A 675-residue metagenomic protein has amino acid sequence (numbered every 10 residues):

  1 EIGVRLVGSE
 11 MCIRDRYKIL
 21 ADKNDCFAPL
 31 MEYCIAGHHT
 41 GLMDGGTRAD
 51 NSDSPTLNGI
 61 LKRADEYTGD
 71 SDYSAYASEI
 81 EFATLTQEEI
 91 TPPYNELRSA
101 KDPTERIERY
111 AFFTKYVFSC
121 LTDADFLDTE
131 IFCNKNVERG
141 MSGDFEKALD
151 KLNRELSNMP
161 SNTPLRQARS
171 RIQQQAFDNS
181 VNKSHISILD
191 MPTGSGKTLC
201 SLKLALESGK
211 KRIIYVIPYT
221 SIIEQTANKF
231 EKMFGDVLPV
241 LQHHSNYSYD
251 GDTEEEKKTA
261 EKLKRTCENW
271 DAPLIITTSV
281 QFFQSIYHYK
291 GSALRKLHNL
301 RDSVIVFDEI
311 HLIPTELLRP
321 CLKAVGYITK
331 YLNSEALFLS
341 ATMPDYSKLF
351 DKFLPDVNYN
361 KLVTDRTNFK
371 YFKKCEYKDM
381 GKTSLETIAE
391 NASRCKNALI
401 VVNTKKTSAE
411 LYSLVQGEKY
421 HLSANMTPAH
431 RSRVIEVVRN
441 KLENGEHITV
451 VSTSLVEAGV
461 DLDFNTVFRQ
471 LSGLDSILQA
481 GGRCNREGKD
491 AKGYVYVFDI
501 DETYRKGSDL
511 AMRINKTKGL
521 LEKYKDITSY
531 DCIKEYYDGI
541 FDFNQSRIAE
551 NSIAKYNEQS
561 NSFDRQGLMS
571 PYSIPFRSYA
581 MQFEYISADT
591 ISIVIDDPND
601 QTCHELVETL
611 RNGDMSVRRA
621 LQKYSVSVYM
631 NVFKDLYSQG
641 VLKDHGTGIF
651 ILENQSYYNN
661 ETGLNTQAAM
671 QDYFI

Functional and structural regions predicted by a protein language model:
I2-G8, I13: Single conserved hydrophobic/aromatic residue that forms the stacking wall/gate of nucleotide- or nucleobase-binding
R16-N158: N-terminal accessory nucleic-acid engagement/regulatory domains that precede and modulate ATP-driven motor cores
K183-L204: Walker A/P-loop
R212-I223, S393-V415: Conserved strand-helix element at the start of the C-terminal RecA-like helicase core
D236-Y287: Inter-Walker segment of RecA-like/P-loop motor cores
Q242-T253, N403-K406, K419-I435, T453-E457: Conserved helicase motor
T329, E386-C395, K406, E410 (+5 more regions): C-terminal helicase lobe and adjacent C-terminal extensions/tails of nucleic-acid helicase motors
T342-S393: Interdomain hinge/linker at the junction between the two RecA-like core domains of SF2 helicases
